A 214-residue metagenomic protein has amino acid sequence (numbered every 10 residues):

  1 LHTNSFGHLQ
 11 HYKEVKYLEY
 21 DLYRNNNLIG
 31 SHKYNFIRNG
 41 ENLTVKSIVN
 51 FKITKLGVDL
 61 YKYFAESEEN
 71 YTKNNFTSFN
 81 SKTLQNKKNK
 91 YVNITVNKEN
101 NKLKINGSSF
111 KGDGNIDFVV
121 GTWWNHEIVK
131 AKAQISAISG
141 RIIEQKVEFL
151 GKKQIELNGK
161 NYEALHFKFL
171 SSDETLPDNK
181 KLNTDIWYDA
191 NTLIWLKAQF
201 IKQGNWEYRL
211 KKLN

Functional and structural regions predicted by a protein language model:
L1-H2: N-terminal export leaders
S5-N97, E127-N214: Acidic, serine/threonine-rich low-complexity disordered tracts
S81-W123: Hydrophobic, well-structured mid-protein blocks that either form specific transmembrane helices
